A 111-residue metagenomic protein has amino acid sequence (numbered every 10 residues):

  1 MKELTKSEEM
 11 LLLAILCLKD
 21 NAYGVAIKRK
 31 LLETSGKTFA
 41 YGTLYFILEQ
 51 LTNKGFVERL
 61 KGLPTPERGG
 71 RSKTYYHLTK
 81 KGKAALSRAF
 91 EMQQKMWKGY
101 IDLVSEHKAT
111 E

Functional and structural regions predicted by a protein language model:
K2-T43: N-terminal helix-turn-helix DNA-binding core of bacterial DNA-binding proteins
R29, T52-N53: Alpha-helical residues within the helix-turn-helix
L44-F46, Q50-L51: Basic amphipathic alpha-helical segments that dock to polyanions
K54-G69: Beta-hairpin "wing" of winged helix-turn-helix
S72: Exposed loop/turn and edge beta-strand positions of beta-sandwich/beta-sheet ligand-binding modules
L78-G82: Accessory beta->alpha helical hairpin/"wing" motif in late/C-terminal subdomains of nucleic-acid enzymes
K83-E111: Amphipathic alpha-helical dimerization/coiled-coil segments that flank or bridge DNA-binding/regulatory modules
